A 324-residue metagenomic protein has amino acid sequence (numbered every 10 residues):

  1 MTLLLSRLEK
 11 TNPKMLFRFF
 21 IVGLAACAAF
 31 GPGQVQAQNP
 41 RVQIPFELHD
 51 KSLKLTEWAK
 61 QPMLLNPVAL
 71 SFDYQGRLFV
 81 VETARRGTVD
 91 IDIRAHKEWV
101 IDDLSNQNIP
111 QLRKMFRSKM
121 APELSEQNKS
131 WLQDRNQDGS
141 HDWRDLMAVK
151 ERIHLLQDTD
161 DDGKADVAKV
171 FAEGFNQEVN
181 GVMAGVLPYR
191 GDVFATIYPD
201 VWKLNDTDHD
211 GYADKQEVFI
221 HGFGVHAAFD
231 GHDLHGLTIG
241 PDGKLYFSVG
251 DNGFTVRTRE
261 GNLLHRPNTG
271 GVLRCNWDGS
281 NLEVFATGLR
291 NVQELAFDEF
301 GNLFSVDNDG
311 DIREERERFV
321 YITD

Functional and structural regions predicted by a protein language model:
M1-L3, G23, F304-S305: Charged, low-complexity surface segments at secondary-structure and domain boundaries
M1-M15: N-terminal secretory signal peptides that target proteins for export/translocation
R18-G31: Bacterial N-terminal signal peptides
P32-Q36: Sec/Tat signal peptide C-region and signal peptidase I cleavage site
A37-D324: Beta-propeller domains with acidic blade repeats across secreted/periplasmic ectodomains and cytosolic WD/CNH propellers
